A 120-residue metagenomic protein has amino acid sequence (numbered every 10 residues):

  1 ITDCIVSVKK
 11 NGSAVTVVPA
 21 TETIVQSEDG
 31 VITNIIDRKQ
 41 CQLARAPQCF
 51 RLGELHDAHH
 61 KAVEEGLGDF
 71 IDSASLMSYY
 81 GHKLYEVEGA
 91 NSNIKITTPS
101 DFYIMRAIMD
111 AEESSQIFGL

Functional and structural regions predicted by a protein language model:
I1-Q26: Conserved donor-nucleotide/metal-binding helix-loop-beta segment in metal-dependent transferases, i.e., the alpha-helix
I1-T2, S27, H59, R106: Short, function-defining helix-loop hinge/capping sites that tune catalysis or transport
D3, G30-I35, Y103-M105: Short, hinge-like loop/turn segments at secondary-structure boundaries
I5-V6, I32-N34, L76, Y85: Short secondary-structure boundary/capping segments
K10, D29, G81-K83: A generic structural signal for alpha->beta connector loops
K10-V17, V31-I36, K61-E65: Short, mixed-charge, low-aromatic patches
V25-Q48: Short, flexible, basic/aromatic active-site loop/helix in glycosyltransferases
Q42-L120: Conserved alpha/beta core of the MobA/IspD/sugar-nucleotide pyrophosphorylase nucleotidyltransferase superfamily
